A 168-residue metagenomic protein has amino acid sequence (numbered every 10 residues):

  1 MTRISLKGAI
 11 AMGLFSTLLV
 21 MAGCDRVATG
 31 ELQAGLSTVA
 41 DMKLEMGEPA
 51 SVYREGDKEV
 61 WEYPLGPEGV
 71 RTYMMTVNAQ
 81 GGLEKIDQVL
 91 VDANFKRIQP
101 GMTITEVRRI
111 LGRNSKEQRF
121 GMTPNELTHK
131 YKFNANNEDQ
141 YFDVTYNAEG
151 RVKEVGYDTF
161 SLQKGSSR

Functional and structural regions predicted by a protein language model:
M1-G13: Bacterial N-terminal signal peptides that target proteins for export
K7-I10, P64, I86-Q88: Hydrophobic alpha-helical segments, principally membrane-spanning helices and signal/leader peptides
G13, E31, K96: Generic anion/oxyanion-binding catalytic loop in active/binding sites
V20-G23: C-terminal motif of bacterial Sec signal peptides marking the signal peptidase cleavage site
D25-R26, E84-D92: Acidic/histidine-rich, surface-exposed loop or edge segments in extracytoplasmic proteins
A28, Q33-G82, P100-R168: A cross-family detector of function-defining hotspots
W61-Y63, V89-N94: N-terminal post-signal-peptidase region of extra-cytosolic proteins
